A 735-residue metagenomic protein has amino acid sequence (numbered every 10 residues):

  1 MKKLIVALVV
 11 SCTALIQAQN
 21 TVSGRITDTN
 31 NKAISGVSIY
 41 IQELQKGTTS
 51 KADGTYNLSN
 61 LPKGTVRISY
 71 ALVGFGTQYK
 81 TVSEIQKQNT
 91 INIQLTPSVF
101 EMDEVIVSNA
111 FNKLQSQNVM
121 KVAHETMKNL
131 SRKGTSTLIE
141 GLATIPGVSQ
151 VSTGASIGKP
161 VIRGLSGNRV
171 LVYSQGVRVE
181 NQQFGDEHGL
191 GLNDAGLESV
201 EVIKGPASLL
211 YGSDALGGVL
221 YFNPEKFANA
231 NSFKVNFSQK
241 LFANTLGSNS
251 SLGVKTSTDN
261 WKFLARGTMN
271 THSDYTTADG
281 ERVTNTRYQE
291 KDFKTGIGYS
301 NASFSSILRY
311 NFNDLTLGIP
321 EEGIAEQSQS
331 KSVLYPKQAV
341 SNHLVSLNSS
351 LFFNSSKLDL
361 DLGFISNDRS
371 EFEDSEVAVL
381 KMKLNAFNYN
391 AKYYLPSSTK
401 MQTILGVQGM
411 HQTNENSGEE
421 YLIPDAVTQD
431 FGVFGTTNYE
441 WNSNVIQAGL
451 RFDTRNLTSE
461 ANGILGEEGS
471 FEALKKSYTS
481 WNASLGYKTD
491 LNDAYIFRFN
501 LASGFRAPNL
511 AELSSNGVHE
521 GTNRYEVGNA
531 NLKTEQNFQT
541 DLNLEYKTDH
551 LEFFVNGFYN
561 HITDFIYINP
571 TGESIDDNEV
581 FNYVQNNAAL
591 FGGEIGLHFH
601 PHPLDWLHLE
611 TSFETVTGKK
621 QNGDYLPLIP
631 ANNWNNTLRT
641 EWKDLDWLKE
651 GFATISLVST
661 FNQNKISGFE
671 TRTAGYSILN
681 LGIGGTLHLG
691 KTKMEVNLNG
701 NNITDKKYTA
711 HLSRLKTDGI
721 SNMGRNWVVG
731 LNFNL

Functional and structural regions predicted by a protein language model:
T27, V37-Q42, A71-F75, I85-S131 (+1 more regions): Short, acidic, small-residue-rich periplasmic hinge/interaction motif at the N-terminus of Gram-negative outer-membrane
N57-N60, R178-K204: Short acidic/polar hinge/loop motifs at secondary-structure boundaries that mediate gating or recognition
N89-Q94, L138-G141, G158-V161, Y173 (+4 more regions): N-terminal periplasmic accessory domains that precede and gate Gram-negative outer-membrane beta-barrel machines
N181-Q183, G196-E198, L209-D279, T286-F293 (+1 more regions): Outer-membrane beta-barrel translocator/receptor signature
H272-G280, T284-E290, S303-A386, T413-N414 (+3 more regions): Flexible loop and strand-edge segments within Gram-negative outer membrane beta-barrel domains
S273, R506, H561-D564, L609 (+2 more regions): C-terminal beta-signal and adjacent terminal beta-strands/loops of Gram-negative outer-membrane beta-barrel proteins
A378-Y393, V527-K533, Q539, T548 (+2 more regions): Outer membrane beta-barrel strand-and-loop segments of large Gram-negative receptors, especially TonB-dependent
F558-I562, F581-N662: Gram-negative outer-membrane beta-barrel transporters
